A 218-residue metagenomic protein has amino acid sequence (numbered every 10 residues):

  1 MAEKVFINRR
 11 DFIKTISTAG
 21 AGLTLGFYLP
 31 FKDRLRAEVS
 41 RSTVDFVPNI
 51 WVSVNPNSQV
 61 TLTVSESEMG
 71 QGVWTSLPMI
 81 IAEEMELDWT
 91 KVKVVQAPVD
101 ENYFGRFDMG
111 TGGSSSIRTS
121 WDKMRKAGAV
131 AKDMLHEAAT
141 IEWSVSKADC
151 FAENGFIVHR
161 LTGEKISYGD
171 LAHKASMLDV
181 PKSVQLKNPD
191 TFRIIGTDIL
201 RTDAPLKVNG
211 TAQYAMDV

Functional and structural regions predicted by a protein language model:
A2-L29, R36-V218: Cofactor-binding beta-sheet edge motifs in enzyme active sites
